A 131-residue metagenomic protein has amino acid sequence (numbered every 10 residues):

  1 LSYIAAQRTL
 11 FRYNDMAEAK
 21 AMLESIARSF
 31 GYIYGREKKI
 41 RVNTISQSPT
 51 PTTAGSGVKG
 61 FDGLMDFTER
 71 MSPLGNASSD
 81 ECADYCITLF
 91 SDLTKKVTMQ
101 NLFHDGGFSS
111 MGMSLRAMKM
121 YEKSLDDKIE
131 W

Functional and structural regions predicted by a protein language model:
L1-R36, Q47-P51, G75: Catalytic loop of short-chain dehydrogenase/reductase
I4, N43, Q47-T53, Q100 (+1 more regions): Proline-glycine-enriched beta-turn/loop adjacent to the NAD(P) cofactor-binding site in Rossmann-like oxidoreductases
L10-F11, Q100, M113-S114: Short glycine-/acidic-enriched loop or helix-start segments at secondary-structure transitions that form or flank
A19-A27, L102-G112: Conserved long hydrophobic alpha-helices within structured protein cores
I33, S91-K95, M113: Generic structural signal for alpha-helix termini and adjacent loop/cap motifs
R36-I40, V97: Short helix-terminating capping/connector loops at secondary-structure junctions
E37, T44-M71, G112-W131: A glycine/serine/threonine-rich, flexible loop-to-helix segment that serves as the NAD(P) cofactor-binding "lid"
T44, D62-V97, L102-G106, I129-W131: C-terminal helical subdomain
